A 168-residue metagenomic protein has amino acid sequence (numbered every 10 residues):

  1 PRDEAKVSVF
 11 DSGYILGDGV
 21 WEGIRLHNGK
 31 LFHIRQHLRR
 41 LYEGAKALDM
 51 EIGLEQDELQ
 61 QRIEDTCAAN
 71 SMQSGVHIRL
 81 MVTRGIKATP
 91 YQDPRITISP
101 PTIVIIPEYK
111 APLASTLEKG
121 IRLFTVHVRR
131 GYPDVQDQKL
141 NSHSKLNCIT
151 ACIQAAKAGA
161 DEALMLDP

Functional and structural regions predicted by a protein language model:
P1-L164: Conserved alpha/beta cores of soluble small-molecule-handling proteins
L166-P168: Short, acidic, Ser/Thr-enriched surface-loop or helix-capping motifs
